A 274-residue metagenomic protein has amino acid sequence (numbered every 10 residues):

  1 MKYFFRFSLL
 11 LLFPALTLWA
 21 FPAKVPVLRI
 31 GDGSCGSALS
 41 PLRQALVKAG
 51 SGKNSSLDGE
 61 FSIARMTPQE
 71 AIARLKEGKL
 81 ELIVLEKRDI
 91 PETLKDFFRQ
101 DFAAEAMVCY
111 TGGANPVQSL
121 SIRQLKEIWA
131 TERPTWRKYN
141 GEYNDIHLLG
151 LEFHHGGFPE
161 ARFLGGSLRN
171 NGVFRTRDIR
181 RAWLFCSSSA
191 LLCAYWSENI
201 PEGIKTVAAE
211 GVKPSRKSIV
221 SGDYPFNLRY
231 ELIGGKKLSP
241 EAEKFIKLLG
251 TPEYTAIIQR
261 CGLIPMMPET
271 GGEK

Functional and structural regions predicted by a protein language model:
M1-R6: Positively charged n-region of N-terminal signal peptides that target proteins for export
F7-T17: Bacterial N-terminal signal peptides
A20-K274: Exported/periplasmic ABC-transporter solute-binding proteins
